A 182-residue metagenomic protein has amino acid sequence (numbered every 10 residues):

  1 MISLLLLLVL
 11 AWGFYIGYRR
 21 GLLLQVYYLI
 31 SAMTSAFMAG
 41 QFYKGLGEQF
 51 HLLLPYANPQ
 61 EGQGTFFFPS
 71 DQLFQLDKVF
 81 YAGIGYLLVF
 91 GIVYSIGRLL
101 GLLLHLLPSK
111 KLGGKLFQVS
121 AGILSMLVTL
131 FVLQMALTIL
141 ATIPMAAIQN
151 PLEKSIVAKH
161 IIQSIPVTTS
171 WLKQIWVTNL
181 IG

Functional and structural regions predicted by a protein language model:
M1-G182: Alpha-helical transmembrane segments and their juxtamembrane interface "caps" in small multi-pass membrane proteins
